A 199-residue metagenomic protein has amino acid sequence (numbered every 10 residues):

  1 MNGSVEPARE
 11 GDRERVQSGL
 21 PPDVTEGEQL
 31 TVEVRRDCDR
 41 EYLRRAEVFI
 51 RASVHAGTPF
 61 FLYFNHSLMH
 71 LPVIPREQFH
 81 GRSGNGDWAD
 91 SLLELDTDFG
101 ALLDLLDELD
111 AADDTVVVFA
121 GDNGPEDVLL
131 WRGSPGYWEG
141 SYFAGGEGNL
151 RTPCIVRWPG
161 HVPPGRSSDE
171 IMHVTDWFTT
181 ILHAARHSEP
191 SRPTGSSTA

Functional and structural regions predicted by a protein language model:
M1-V24, C38, E126-T152: Core domains of carbohydrate- and sulfate-ester-processing enzymes
P21-T31, E77-R82, R157-V162: Short glycine/proline-rich turn/loop motifs
E26, R44-D90, E126-D127, R132-P135: Active-site His/acidic residue clusters
E33-E41, G86-L93, S168-M172: Soluble non-cytosolic domains of exported or imported proteins
T58-P59, E94-W131: Metal-dependent active-site segment of extracytoplasmic phospho-/sulfohydrolases and closely related
F64-P72, N123, G148, V174 (+1 more regions): Glycine-rich, acidic and aromatic/proline-enriched surface loops and short helix-turn segments that act as binding
G100-L109, S134-A199: Substrate-binding rim/cap in mid-to-C-terminal beta-strand-loop elements of soluble/periplasmic
